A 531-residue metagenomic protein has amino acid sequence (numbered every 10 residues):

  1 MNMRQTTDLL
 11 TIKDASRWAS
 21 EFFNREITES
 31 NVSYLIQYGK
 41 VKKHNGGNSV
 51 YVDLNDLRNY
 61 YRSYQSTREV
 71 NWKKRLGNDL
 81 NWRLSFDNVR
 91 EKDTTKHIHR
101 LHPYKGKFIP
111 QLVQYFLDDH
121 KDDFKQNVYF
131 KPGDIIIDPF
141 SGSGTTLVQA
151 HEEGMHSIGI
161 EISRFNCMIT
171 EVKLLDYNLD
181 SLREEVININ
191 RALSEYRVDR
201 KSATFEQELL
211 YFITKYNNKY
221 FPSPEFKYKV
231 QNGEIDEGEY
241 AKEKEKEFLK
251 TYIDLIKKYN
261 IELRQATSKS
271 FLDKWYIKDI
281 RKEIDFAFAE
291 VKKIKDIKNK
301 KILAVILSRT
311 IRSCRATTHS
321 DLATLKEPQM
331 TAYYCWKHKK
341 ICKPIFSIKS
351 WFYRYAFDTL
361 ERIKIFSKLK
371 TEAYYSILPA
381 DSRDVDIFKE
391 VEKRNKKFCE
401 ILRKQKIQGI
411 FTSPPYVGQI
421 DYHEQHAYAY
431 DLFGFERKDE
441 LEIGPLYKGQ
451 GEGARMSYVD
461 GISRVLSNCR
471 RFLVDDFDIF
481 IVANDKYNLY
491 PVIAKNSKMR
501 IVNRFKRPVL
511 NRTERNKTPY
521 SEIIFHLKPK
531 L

Functional and structural regions predicted by a protein language model:
M1-E29: Polyanion-binding surface elements
T7, T11-D14, I36-S66: Short helix-start
T11, N31, L249-I410, V417: SAM-dependent nucleic-acid methyltransferase catalytic core
R58-D134, K300, R309-A316: Class I S-adenosyl-L-methionine
I109, F116, D122-V198, H338-V385 (+6 more regions): Conserved S-adenosyl-L-methionine
E171-E283, A287-E290, F435-K448: Conserved phosphoryl-transfer catalytic core
V385-I410, P415-D475: SAM-dependent methyltransferase catalytic-core segment centered on the flexible catalytic loop and adjoining short
V474, S497, R512-L531: Core SAM-dependent methyltransferase catalytic element
